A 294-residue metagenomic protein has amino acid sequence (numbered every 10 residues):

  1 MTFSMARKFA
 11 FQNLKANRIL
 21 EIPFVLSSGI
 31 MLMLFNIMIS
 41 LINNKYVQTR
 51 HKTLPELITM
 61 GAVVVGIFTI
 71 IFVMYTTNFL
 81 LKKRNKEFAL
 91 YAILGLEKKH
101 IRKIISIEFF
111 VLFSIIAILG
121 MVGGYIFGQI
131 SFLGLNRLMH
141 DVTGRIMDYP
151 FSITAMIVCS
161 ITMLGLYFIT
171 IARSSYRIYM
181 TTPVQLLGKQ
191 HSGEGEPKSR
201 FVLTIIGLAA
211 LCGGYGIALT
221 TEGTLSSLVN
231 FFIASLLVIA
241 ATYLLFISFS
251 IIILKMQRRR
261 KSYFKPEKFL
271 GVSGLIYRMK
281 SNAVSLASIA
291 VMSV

Functional and structural regions predicted by a protein language model:
F3-K15, G271-R278: A short amphipathic helical element positioned immediately N-terminal to and/or at the very start of a transmembrane
M5, F9, P23-F24, C159 (+1 more regions): Hydrophobic alpha-helix/TM-entry signal in multi-pass membrane transporters
I19-K45, T53-R84, F110-G123, I205-I206 (+2 more regions): Hydrophobic alpha-helical transmembrane segments of multi-pass inner-membrane transport and secretion
N44-L54, A92, R137-M147: Perimembrane loop-to-helix junctions flanking transmembrane segments
F88: Conserved phosphate/oxyanion-binding catalytic-loop motifs
V111-Q257: Hydrophobic alpha-helical segments
T242, I251-V294: Juxtamembrane segments of multi-pass membrane proteins
